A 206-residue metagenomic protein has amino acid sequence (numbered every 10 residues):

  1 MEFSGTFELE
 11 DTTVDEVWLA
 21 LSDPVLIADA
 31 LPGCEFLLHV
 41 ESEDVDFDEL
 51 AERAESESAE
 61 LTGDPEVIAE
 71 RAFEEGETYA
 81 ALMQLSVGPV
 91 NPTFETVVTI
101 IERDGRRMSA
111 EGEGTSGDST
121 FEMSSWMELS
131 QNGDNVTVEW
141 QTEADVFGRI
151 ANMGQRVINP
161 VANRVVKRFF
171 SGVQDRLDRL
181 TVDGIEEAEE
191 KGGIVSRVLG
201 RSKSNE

Functional and structural regions predicted by a protein language model:
M1, V25, D29, G88 (+3 more regions): Flexible, active-site-adjacent loop/turn segments at secondary-structure boundaries
M1-T78, R197-L199, K203-E206: Hydrophobic ligand-binding cavity/cleft-lining segments
W18, Y79, F94, F169-F170: Aromatic side chains
D29, F36-H39, E43-V45, P65-E75 (+3 more regions): Hydrophobic-ligand binding "helix-grip"
V40-E43, A51-A54, D104, N132-D134 (+2 more regions): Short, intrinsically disordered/low-complexity patches at protein termini and at juxtamembrane boundaries
N135, V146-E206: Terminal "cap-and-tail" regions of soluble proteins that handle hydrophobic small molecules
